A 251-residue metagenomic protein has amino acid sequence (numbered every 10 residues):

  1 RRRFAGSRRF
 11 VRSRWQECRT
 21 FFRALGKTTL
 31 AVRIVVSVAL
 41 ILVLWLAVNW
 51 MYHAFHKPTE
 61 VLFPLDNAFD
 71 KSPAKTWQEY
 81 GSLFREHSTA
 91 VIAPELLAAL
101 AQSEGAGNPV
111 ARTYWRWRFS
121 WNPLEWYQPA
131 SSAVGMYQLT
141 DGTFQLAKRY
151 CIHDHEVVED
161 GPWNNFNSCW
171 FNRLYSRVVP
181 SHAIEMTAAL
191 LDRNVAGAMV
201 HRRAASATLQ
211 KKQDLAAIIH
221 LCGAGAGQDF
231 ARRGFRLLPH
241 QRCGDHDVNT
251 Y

Functional and structural regions predicted by a protein language model:
R1-L30: N-terminal Lys/Arg-rich, disordered targeting/topogenic segments
T29-M51: Hydrophobic membrane-insertion alpha-helices, especially the h-region of bacterial N-terminal signal peptides
N49-Y251: Catalytic glycan-binding domains that act on GlcNAc-containing polysaccharides
